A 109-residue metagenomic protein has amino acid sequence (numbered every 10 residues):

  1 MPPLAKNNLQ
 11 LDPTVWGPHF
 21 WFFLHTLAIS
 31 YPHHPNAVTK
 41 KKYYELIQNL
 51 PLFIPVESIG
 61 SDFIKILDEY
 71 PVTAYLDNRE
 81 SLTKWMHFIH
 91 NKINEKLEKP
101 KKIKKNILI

Functional and structural regions predicted by a protein language model:
M1-I109: Aromatic-rich, lipid-facing transmembrane alpha helices and their immediate juxtamembrane interface loops in integral
